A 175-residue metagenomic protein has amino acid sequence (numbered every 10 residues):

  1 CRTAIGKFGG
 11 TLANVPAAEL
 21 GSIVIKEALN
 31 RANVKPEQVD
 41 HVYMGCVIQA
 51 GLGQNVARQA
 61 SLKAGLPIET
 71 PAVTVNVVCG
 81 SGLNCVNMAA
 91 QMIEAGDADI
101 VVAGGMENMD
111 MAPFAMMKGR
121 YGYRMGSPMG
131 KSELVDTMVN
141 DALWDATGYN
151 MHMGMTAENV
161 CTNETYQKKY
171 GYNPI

Functional and structural regions predicted by a protein language model:
C1-K7: N-terminal amphipathic/basic leader segments beginning at the initiator methionine
K7-Q38, G53-Q54, S61-I175: Acyl-thioester C-C bond-transforming condensing/cleaving domain
Q38-G45: Short glycine-rich phosphate-binding loop at a beta-alpha junction
C46-L52: Glycine-rich phosphate-binding loops at beta-strand->alpha-helix junctions
